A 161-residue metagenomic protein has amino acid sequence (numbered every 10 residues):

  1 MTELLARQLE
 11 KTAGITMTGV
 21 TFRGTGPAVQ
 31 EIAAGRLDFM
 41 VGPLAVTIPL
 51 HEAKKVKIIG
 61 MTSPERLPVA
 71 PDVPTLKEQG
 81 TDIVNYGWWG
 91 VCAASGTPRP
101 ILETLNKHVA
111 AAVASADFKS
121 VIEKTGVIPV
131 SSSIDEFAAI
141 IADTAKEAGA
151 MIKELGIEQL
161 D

Functional and structural regions predicted by a protein language model:
M1-D161: Conserved, function-defining micro-sites of small-solute handling proteins
